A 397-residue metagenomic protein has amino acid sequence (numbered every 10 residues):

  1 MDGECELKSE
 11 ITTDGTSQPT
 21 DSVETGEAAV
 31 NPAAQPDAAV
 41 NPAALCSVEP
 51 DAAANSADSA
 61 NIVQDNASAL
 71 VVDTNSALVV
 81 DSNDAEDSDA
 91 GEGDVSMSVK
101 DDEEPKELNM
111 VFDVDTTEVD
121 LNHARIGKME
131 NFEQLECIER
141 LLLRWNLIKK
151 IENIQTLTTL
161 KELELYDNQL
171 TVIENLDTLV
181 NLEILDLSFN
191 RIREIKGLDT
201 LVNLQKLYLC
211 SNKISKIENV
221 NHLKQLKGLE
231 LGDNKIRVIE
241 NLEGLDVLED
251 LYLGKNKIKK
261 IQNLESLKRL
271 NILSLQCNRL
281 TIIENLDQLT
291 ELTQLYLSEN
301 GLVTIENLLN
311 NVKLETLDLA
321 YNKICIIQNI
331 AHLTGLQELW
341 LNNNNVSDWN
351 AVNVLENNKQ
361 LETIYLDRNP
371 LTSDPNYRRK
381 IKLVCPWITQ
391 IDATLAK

Functional and structural regions predicted by a protein language model:
M1-N175, V180-R193, D199-S215, K224-T281 (+6 more regions): The feature captures the LRR N-terminal capping module
N219, N329: Hydrophobic/aromatic ligand-binding patch that stacks against planar heteroaromatic rings of cofactors or nucleotides
N310, A320-C325, A331-N345, V354: Extracellular beta-strand/loop-rich repeat segments of large surface/secreted proteins
N350-A351: Short glycine-rich, acidic/polar surface loops and turns
